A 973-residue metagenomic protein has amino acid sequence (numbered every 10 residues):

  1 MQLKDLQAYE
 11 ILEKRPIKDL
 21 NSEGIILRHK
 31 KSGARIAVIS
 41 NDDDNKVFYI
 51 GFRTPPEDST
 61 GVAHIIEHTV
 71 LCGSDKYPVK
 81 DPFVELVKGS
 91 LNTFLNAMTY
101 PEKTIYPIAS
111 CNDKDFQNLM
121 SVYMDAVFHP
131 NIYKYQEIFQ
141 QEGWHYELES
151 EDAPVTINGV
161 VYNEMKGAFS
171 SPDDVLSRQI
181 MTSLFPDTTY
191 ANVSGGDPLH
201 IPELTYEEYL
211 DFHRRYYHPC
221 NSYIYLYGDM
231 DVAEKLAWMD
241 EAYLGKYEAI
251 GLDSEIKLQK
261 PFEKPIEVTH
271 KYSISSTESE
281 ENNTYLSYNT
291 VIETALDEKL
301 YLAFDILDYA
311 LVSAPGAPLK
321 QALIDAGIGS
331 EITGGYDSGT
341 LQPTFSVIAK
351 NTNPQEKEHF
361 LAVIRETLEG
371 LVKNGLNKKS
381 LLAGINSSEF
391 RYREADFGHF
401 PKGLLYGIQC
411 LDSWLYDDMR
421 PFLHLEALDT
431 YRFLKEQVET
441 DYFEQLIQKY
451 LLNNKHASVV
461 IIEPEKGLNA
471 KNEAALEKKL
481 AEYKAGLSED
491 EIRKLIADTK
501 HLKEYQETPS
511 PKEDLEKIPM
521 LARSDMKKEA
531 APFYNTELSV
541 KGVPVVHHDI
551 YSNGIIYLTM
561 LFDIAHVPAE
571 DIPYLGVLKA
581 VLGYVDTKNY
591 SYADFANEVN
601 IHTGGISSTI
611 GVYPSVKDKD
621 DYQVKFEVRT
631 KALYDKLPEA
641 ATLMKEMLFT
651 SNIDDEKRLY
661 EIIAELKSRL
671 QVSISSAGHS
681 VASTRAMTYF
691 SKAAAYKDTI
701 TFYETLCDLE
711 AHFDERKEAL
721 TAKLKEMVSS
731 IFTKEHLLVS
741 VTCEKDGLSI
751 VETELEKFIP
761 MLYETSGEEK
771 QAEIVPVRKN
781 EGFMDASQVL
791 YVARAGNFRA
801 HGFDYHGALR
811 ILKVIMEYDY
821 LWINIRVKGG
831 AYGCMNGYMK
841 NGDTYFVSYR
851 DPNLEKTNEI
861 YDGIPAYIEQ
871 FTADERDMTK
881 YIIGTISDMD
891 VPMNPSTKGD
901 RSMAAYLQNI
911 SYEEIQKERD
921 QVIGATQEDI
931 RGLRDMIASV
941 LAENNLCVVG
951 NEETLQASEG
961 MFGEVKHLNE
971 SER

Functional and structural regions predicted by a protein language model:
M1-V47: Non-catalytic terminal extensions that flank enzyme cores
S40-D42, Y49, Y162, K166 (+11 more regions): His/Glu-based metal-binding/catalytic segments typifying zinc-dependent metallopeptidases
N45-P55, D81-H129, Q136-E147, D174-L199 (+10 more regions): M16 family metallopeptidases and their MPP-like homologs
V62, I66-V70, L578: Active-site His/Glu-centered metal-binding helix of metallohydrolases
F94, L210-R214, S273-S276, L319 (+11 more regions): Generic recognition of flexible, low-complexity loop/linker segments
S150-P219, Y225-Y243, Y247-I274, E280-N282: Hydrophobic, small-residue-rich alpha-helical packing segments that form membrane-like cores
N158, L210-A242, L720-L755, A942: Non-catalytic, conformational "gating/processing" segments within enzyme and secreted inhibitor domains
D211, Y223, V232-G251, N374 (+2 more regions): Extended, regular secondary-structure scaffolds
